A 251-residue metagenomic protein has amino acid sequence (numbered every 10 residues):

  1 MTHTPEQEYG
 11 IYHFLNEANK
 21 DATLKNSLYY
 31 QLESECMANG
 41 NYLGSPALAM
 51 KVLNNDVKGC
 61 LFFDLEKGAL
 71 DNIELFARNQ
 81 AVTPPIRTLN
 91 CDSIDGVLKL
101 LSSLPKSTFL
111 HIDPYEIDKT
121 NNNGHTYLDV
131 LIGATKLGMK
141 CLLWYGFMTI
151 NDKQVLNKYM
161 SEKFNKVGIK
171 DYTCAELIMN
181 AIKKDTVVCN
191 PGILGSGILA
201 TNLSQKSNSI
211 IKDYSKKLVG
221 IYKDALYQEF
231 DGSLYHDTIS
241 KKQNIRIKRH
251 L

Functional and structural regions predicted by a protein language model:
M1-L251: Class I S-adenosyl-L-methionine-dependent methyltransferase catalytic core
